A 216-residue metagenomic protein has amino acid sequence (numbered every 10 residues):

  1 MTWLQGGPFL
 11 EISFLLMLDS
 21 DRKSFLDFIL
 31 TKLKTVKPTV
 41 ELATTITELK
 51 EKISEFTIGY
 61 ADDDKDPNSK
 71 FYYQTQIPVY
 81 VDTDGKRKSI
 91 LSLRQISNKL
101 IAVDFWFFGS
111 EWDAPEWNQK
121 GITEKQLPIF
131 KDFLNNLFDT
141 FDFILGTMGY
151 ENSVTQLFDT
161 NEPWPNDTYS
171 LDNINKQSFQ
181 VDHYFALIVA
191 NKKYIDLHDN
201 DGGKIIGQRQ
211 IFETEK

Functional and structural regions predicted by a protein language model:
M1-K50, Q210-K216: Short, extreme N-terminal segment that most often corresponds to the first beta-strand
T2-L4, P115-W117, G121-K125, K131-K216: Acidic, proline/glycine-rich low-complexity IDRs
G6-L16, I101-D113, G146-Y150: Short, hydrophobic/proline-enriched secondary-structure or compact coil segments at domain edges
S20-F25, E111-E116, T155-L157: Short, surface-exposed beta-strand/loop "edge" segments at domain boundaries and coil↔beta transitions
F28, K32, K52, I129 (+1 more regions): Charge-rich, solvent-exposed alpha-helical interaction surfaces
T31-P38, S54, I58, D139-D142: Generic surface-pattern signal
P38-A102, W112-A114: Short, intrinsically disordered low-complexity segments
L93-D132: Surface-exposed beta-loop interaction hotspot
